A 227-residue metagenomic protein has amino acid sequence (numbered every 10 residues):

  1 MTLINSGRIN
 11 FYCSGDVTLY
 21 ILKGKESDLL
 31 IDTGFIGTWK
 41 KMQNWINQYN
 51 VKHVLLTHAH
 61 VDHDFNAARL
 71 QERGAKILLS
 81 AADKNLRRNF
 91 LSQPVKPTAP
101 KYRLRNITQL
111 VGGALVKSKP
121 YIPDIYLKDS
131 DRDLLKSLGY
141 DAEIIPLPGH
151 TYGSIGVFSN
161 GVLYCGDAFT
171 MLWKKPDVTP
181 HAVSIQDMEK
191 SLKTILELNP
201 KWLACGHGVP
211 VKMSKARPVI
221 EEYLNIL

Functional and structural regions predicted by a protein language model:
M1-N47, G156-T170: Conserved beta-strand hairpin/beta-sheet module of binuclear metal-dependent hydrolase folds, prominently
S6-F11, I31-G34, V54-L56, D141-L147 (+1 more regions): Short, flexible loop segments at the rims of nucleotide/cofactor-binding pockets, characterized by
V17, G37, V61-D62, N85 (+2 more regions): Short alpha-helical
Y20-G24, N106-A114, F169-W173: Short, basic/glycine-rich phosphate-binding loops at helix/coil junctions that contact nucleotide phosphates
L29-I31, L55, I77, L163-Y164 (+1 more regions): Residue-level marker for buried hydrophobic side chains located in beta-strands that build the well-ordered beta-sheet
K40-Y126, R132, N225: Active-site HxH/HxHxD metal-binding segment of metal-dependent hydrolases
I122, R132, Y140-I226: Metallo-beta-lactamase
Y126-L127, S137-L138: A conserved mid-domain beta-alpha-beta active-site/ligand-binding segment of alpha/beta enzyme cores
